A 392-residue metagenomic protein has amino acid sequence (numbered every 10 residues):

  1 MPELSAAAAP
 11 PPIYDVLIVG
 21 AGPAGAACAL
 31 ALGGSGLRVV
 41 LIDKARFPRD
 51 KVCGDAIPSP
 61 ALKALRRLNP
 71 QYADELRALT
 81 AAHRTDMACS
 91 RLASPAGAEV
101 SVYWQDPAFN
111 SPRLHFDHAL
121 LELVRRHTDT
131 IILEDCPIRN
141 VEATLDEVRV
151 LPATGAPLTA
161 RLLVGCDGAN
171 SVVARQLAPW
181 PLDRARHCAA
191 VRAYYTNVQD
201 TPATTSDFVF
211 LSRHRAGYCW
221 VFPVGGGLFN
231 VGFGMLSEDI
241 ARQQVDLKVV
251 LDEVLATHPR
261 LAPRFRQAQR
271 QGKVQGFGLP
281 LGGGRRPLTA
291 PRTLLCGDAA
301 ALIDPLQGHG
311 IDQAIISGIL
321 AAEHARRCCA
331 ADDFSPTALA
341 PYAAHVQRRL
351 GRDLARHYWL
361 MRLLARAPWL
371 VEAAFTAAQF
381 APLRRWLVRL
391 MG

Functional and structural regions predicted by a protein language model:
A8-A24: Beta1/beta-strand and adjacent pyrophosphate-binding region of the FAD-binding site in flavoprotein oxidoreductases
I18, G22-P23, F47-P48, H115: Residue-level detector of alpha-helix initiation sites
G20-G25, G168, G297: Conserved phosphate-binding and hydrolysis motifs of nucleotide-dependent enzymes
G33-C53: Glycine-rich FAD pyrophosphate-binding loop
L62-A119: A conserved beta-strand/loop capping segment in the N-terminal third of enzymes that catalyze redox or closely related
L123-R264: Predominantly flavin-linked oxidoreductase catalytic cores and closely associated redox partners
N140, P157, D239-A321, C328: FAD/FMN-dependent oxidoreductases across multiple families
E323-G392: C-terminal helical "tail/cap" subdomain of flavin- and related membrane-associated enzymes
